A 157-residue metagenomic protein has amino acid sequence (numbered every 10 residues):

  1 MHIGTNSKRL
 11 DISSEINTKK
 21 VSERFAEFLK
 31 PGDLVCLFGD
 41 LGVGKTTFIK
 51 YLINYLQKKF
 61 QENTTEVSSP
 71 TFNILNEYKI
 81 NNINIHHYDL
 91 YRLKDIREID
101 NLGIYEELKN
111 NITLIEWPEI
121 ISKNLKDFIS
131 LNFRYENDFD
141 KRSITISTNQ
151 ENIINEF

Functional and structural regions predicted by a protein language model:
H2-R24: N-terminal pre-Walker A segment at the start of P-loop NTPase domains
V35-L37: Hydrophobic anchor at the beta1->P-loop junction of P-loop NTPases
L41: The conserved Walker
K45: Conserved lysine of the Walker
N54-E66: Post-Walker A helix-loop "phosphate-sensing" segment adjacent to the P-loop in P-loop NTPases
T71, L75-E116: Conserved nucleotide-sensing/catalytic segment adjacent to the nucleotide-binding pocket in NTP-handling enzymes
R97-I99, Y105-F157: Short phosphate-coordinating micro-motif centered on Lys-Gly-acidic
